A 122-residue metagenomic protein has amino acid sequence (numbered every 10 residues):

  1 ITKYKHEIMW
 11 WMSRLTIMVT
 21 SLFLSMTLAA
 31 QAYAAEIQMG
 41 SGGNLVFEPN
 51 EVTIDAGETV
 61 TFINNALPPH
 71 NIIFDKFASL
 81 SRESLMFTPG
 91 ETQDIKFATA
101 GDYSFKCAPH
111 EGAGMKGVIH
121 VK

Functional and structural regions predicted by a protein language model:
I1-T2, A66: A subset of signal/propeptide-processing and intrinsically disordered low-complexity segments in secreted/extracellular
K3-Y4, A29: Serine/threonine-rich, low-complexity intrinsically disordered segments
Y4-V19: Bacterial N-terminal signal peptides that target proteins for export
W10-S13, L28-K122: Extracytoplasmic copper-binding redox domains, predominantly the cupredoxin/blue-copper superfamily
M18-T27: Bacterial N-terminal signal peptides
